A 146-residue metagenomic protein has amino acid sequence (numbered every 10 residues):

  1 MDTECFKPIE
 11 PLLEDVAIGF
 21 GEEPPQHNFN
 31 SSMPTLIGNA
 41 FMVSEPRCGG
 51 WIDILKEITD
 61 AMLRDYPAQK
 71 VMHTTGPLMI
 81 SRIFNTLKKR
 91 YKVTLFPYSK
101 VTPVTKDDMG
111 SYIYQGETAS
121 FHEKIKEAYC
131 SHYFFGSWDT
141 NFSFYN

Functional and structural regions predicted by a protein language model:
T3-N146: Glycosyltransferase-associated regions of secretory-pathway enzymes, highlighting luminal stem/catalytic domains
